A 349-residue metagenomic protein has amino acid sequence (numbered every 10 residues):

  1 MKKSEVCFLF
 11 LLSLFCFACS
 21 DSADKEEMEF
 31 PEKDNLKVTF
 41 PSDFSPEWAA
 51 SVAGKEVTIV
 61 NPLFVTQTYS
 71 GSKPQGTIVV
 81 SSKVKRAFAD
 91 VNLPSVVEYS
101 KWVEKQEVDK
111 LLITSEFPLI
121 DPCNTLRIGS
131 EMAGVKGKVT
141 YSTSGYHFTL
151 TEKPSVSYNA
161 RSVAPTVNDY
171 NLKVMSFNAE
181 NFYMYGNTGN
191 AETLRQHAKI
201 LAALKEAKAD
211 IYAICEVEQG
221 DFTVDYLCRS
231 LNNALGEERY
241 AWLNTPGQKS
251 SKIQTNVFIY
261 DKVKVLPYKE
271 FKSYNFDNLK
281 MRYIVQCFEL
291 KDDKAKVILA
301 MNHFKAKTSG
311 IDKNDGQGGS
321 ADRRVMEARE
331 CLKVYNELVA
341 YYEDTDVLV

Functional and structural regions predicted by a protein language model:
F8-C16: Bacterial N-terminal signal peptides
C19-F177, N181-Y185, A191-A198, N233 (+3 more regions): Extended non-catalytic accessory segments flanking core domains
S45-W48, P122-C123, S162-V163, A179 (+7 more regions): Second-shell loop/turn segments in exported
V57-I59, V65, L112, H147 (+7 more regions): Structural recognition of the beta-strand scaffold that forms the well-ordered cores of secreted hydrolase catalytic
N171-G186, K269-S273, K296-S309: Active-site-proximal beta-strand elements of phosphoester/diester hydrolases
N178-A179, A203-V224, I259, L299 (+2 more regions): Active-site beta-strand/loop signature of hydrolases that rely on acidic residues for catalysis
E216, L266, K280-Y341: Metal-dependent phosphoester/phosphodiester hydrolase catalytic core
T223-K305: Structured beta-strand-rich core segments of catalytic domains in phosphoester-bond hydrolases
